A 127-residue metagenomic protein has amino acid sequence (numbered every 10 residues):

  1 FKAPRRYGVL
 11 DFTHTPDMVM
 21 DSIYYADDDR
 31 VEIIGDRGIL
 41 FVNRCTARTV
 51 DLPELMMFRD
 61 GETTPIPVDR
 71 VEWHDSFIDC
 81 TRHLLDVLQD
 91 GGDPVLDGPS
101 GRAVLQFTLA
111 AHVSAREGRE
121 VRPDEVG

Functional and structural regions predicted by a protein language model:
F1-A47, I78-G91, G127: Contiguous beta-strand/loop segments that form the cofactor/metal-binding neighborhood of enzyme cores
A3, H83-G127: C-terminal helix-rich "cap/oligomerization" subdomain common to oxidoreductases
L10, I66, P123: Hydrophobic residues at beta-strand termini and immediately following loops that shape nucleotide-binding pockets
V31, D75, P99-A103: A generic "alpha-helical surface" signal
V31, R48-E62: Short polybasic amphipathic segments
I34, F58-D60, D69, D124: A structural detector for beta-sheet-dominated domains
T64-E72: C-terminal "lid/loop" region of Rossmann-like NAD(P)-dependent oxidoreductases
